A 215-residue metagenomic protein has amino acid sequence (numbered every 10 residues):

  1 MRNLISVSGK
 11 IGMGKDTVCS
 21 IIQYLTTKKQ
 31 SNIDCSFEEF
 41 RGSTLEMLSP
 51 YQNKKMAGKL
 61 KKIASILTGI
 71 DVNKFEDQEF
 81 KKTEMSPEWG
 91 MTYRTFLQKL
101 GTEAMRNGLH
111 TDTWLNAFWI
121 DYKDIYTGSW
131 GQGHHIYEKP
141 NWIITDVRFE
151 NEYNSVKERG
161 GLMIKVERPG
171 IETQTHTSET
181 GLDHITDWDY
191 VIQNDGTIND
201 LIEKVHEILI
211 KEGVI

Functional and structural regions predicted by a protein language model:
M1-R2: Phosphate-binding P-loop
I5-V7, I144: Hydrophobic anchor at the beta1->P-loop junction of P-loop NTPases
S8-I11, S20, A117, E150-I215: Small-molecule kinase domains that catalyze NTP-dependent phosphoryl transfer to phosphate-bearing small molecules
D16: Walker A/P-loop
I22, T26, Q30, T68: Active-site catalytic pocket residues across diverse enzymes, especially alpha/beta-hydrolases
T26, Y122, Y126, I208-I215: Short, hydrophobic alpha-helical segments
D34-K139: ATP-dependent small-molecule kinase phosphotransfer cores that center on conserved nucleotide phosphate-binding segments
I125-R159: C-terminal cap of thioredoxin/glutaredoxin-like
